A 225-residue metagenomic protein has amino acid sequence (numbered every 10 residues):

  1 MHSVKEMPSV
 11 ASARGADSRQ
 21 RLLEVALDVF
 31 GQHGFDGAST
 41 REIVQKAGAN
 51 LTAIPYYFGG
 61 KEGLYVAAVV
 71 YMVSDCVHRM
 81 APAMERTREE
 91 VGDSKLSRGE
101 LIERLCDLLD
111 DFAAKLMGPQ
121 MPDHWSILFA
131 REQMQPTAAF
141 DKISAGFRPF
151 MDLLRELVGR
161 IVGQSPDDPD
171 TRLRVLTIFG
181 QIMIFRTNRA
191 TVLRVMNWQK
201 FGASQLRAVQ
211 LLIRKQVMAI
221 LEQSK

Functional and structural regions predicted by a protein language model:
M1-D17, T87-R88: N-terminal intrinsically disordered/low-complexity leader segments
M1-E6, E103, D107, D111-G118 (+2 more regions): C-terminal peripheral helix-coil segments that are non-catalytic and often amphipathic
R19-E24, F58-E85, S144: An amphipathic alpha-helix adjacent to DNA-recognition modules
R21, V29, H33-Y71: Helix-turn-helix
C76, M80, M84, T137 (+2 more regions): Short amphipathic alpha-helical interaction/hinge segments
A83, T87-L96: Histidine phosphotransfer helical core of two-component systems
M117-A138, R189-V195: Amphipathic alpha-helical segments used for helix-helix packing
